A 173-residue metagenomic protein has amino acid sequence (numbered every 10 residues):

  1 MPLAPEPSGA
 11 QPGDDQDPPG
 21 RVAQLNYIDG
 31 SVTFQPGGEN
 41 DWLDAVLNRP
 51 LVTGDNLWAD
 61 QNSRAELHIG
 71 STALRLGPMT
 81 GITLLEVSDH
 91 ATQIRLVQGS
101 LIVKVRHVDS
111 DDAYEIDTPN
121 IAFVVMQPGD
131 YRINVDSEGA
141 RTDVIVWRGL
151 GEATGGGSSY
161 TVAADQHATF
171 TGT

Functional and structural regions predicted by a protein language model:
P2-G172: Flexible, surface-exposed loop/linker segments and immediately adjacent secondary-structure boundaries
